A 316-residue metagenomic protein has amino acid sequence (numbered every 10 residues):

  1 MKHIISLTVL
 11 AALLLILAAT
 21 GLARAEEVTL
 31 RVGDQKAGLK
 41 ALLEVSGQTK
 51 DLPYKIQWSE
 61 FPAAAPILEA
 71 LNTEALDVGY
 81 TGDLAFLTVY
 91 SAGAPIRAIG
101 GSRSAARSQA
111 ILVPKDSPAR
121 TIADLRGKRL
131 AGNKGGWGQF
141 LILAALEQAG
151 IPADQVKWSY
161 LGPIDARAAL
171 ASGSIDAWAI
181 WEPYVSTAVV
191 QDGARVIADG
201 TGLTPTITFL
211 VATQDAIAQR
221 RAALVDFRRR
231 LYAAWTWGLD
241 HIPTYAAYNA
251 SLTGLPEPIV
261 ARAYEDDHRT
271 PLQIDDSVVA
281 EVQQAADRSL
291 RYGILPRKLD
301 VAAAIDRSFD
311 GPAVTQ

Functional and structural regions predicted by a protein language model:
M1-I4: Positively charged n-region of N-terminal signal peptides that target proteins for export
T8-A19: Bacterial N-terminal signal peptides
T20-A25: Sec/Tat signal peptide C-region and signal peptidase I cleavage site
E26-P152, W158-Y160, D176-I180, V196-I197 (+1 more regions): Short, glycine-/small- and polar/acidic-enriched structural segments that line small-molecule recognition paths
K40-L43, L68, D83-F86, S108 (+12 more regions): Extracytoplasmic/secreted envelope proteins and their assembly/folding machinery, especially bacterial periplasmic
L84, W158-S159, I164-S251: Pocket-lining segment of extracytoplasmic ligand-binding domains
Q219-P296: Secondary-structure end/capping motifs
L290-Q316: Conserved C-terminal helix/tail region of periplasmic/extracytoplasmic solute-binding proteins
